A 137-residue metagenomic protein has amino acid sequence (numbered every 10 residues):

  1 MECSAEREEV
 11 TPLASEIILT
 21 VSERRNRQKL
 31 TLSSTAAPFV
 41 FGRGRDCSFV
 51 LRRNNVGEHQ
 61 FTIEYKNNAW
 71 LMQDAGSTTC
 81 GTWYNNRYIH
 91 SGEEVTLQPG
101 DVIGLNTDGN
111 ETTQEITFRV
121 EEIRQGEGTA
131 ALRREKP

Functional and structural regions predicted by a protein language model:
M1-E8, Y65-N68: Charged, amphipathic alpha-helical segments
E6-N55, E111: N-terminal beta-hairpin/loop module of FHA
S15-S22, C80-Y84, I103: Short polybasic amphipathic segments
E16, P38, N67-A69, E94: A generic structural signal for beta-strand entry/edge sites
S22-R24, D74-S77: Secondary-structure transition/turn motif
S34, F41, G76, W83-P137: C-terminal boundary/linker segments immediately following FHA domains
F41, H59-I63, N68-Q73, T79-T82 (+1 more regions): Short hydrophobic/aromatic patches on the structural cores and recognition surfaces of FHA
V56-E58, H90: A short beta-loop-beta micro-motif enriched in histidine and acidic residues
